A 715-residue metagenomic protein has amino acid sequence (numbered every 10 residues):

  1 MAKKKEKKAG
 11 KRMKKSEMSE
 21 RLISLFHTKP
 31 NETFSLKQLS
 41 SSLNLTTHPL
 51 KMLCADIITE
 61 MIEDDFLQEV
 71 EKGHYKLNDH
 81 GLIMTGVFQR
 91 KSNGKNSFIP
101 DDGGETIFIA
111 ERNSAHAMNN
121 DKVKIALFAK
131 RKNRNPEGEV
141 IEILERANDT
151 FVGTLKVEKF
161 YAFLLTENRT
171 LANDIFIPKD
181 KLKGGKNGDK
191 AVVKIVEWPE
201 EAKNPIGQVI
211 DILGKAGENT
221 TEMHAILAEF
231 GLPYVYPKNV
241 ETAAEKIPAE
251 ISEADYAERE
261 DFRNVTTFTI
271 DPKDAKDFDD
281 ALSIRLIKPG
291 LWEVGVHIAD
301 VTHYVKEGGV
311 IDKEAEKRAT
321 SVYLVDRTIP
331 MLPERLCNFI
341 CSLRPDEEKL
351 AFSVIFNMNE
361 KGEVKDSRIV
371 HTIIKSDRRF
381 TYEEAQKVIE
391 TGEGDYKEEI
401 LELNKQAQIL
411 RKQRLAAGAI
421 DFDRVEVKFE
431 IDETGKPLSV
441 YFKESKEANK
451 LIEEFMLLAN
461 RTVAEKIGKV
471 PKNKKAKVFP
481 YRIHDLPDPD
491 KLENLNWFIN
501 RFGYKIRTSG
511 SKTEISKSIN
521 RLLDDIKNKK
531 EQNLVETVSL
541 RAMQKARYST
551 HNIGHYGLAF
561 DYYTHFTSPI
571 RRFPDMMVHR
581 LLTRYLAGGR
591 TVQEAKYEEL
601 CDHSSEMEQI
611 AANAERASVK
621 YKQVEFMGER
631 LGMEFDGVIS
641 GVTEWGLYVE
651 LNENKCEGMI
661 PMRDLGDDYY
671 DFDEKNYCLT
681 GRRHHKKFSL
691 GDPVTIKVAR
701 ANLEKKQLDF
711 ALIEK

Functional and structural regions predicted by a protein language model:
A2-G295, T302-E348, F380, E384 (+3 more regions): Charge-lined substrate channels and their catalytic hotspots, especially those that engage the 3′ end of RNA
S41, V192, E197-P199, A225 (+4 more regions): Electropositive polyanion-binding surfaces
E105-A110, L171-I177, K655-F672: A short macromolecule-binding patch
